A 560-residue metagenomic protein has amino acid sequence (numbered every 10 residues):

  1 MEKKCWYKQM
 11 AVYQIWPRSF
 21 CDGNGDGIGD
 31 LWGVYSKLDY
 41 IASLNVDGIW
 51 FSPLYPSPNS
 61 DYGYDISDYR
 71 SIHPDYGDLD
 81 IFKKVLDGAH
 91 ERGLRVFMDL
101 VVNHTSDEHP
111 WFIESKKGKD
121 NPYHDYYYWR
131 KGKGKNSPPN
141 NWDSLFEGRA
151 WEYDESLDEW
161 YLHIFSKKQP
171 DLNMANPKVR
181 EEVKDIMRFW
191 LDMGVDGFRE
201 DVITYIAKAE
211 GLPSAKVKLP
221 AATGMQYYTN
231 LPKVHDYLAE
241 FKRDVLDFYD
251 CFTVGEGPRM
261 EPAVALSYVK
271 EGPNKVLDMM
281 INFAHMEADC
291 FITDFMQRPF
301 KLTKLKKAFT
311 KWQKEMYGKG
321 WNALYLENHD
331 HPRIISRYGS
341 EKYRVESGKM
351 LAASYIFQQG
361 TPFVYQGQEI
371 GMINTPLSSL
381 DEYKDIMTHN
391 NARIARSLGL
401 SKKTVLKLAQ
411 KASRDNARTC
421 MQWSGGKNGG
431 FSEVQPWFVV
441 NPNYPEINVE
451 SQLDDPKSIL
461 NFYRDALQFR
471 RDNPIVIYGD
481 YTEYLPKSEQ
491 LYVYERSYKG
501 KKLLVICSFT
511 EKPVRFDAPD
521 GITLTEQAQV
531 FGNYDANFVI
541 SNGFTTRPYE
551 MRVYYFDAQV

Functional and structural regions predicted by a protein language model:
E2, Y7-K8, L219, M225-Q226 (+11 more regions): Loop/helix patches that line or flank the sugar-binding groove of alpha-linked glycan CAZymes
E2-R188, D192, Y205-A263, Y268 (+1 more regions): Acidic/aromatic-lined carbohydrate-recognition and catalytic surfaces of CAZymes acting on diverse glycans
G23-Y35, N140, M296, G339-R344 (+2 more regions): Short, polar loop/linker segments at the starts of domains and inter-domain junctions
I49, F198-E200: Hydrophobic residues within beta-strands of alpha/beta enzymes
S57-P58, H104-S106, R199, Y205-E210 (+8 more regions): Flexible loop/turn segments at secondary-structure boundaries
P513-N533: Beta-strand-rich binding/interaction modules
F538-V560: C-terminal beta-strand-rich structural cap/linker in extracellular carbohydrate-active enzymes
